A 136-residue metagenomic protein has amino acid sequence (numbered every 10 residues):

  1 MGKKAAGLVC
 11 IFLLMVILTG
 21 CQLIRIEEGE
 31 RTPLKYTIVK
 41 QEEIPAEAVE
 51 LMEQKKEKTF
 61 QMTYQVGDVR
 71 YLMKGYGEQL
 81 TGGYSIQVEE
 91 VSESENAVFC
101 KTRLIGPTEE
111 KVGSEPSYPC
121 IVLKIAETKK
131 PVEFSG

Functional and structural regions predicted by a protein language model:
M1-G2: N-terminal secretory signal peptides that target proteins for export/translocation
A5-L8, G20-G136: Exposed, flexible binding/inhibitory loops of compact, secreted disulfide-stabilized domains
F12-L18: Hydrophobic core
